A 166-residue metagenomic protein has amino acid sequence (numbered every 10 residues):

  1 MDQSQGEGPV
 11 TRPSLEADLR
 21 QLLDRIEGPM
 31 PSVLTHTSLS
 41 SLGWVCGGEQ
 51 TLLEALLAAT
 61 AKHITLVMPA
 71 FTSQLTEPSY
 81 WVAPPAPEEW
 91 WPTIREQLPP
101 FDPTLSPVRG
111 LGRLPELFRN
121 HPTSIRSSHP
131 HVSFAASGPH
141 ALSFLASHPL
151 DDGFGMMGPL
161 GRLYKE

Functional and structural regions predicted by a protein language model:
M1-E166: N-terminal and secondary-structure boundary signal
